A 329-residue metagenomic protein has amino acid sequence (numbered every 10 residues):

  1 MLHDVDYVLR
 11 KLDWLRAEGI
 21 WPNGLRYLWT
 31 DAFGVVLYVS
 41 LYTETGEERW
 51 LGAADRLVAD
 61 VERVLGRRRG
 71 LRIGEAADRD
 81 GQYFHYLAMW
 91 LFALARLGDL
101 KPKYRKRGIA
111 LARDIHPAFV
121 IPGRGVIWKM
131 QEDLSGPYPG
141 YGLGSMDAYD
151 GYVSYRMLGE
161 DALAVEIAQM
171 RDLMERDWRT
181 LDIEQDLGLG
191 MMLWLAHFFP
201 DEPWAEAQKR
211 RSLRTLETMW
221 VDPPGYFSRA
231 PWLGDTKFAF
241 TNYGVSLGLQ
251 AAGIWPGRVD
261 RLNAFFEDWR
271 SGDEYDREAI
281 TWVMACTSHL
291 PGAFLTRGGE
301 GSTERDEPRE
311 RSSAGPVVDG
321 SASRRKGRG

Functional and structural regions predicted by a protein language model:
M1-G329: Glycan-recognition and catalytic cores of secretory/periplasmic carbohydrate-active enzymes
